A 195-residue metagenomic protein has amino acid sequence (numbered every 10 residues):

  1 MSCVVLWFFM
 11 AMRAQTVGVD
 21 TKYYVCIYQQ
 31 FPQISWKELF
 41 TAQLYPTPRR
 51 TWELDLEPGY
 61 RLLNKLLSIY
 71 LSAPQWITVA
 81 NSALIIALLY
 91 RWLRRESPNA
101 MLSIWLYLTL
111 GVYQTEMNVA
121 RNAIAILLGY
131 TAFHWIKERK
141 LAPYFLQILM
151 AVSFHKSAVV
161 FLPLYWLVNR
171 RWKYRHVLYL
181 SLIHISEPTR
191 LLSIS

Functional and structural regions predicted by a protein language model:
K22, C26-Q30, F40-S72: Short hydrophobic/aromatic helix or loop-helix immediately within or flanking a transmembrane segment in polytopic
P58, I69-A87: Loop-to-helix entry region of an early transmembrane alpha helix in multi-pass inner-membrane enzymes
Y90-L110: Transmembrane-helix signature of polytopic, membrane-embedded enzymes that assemble or transfer cell-envelope glycans
T109-V112, P143-L167: Membrane-interface alpha helices of multi-pass inner-membrane proteins
M117-A123: Short acidic/glycine- and proline-prone juxtamembrane loop motifs at membrane-interface regions of multi-pass membrane
G129-P143: Membrane-interface transmembrane helices that cradle and orient dolichyl/undecaprenyl
F161-Y179: Perimembrane helix-loop-helix junctions
H184-I194: Single conserved hydrophobic/aromatic residue that forms the stacking wall/gate of nucleotide- or nucleobase-binding
